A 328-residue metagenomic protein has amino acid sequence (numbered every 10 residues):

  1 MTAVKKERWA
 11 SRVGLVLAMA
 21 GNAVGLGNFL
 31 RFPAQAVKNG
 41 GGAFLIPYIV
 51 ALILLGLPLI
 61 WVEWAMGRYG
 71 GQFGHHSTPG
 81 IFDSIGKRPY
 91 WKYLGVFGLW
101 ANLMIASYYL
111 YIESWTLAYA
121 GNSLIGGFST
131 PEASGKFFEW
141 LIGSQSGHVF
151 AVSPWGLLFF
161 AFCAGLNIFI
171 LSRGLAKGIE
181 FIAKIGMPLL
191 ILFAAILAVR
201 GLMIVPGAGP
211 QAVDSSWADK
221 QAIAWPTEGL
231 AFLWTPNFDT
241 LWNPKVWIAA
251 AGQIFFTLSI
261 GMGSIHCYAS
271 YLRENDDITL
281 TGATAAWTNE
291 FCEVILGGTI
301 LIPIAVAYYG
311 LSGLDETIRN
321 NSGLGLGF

Functional and structural regions predicted by a protein language model:
M1-L30, L59-W64, R68-V96, R273-D277: Membrane-interface "cap" regions at the ends of multi-pass membrane proteins
T2-V13, E180, K184-F328: Membrane-embedded translocation segments of transport machinery
A3-E7, Q35-N39, Y69, G74-F97 (+4 more regions): Inter-helical loop and helix-membrane interface segments of multi-pass membrane transporters/permeases
E7, A36-W64, W155-G156: Extracellular loop-to-transmembrane helix junctions
G14-A51, G229, G263-H266, T281-A283 (+1 more regions): Transmembrane helix-boundary motif of multi-pass solute transporters/channels
L15-N22, Y48-I53, A65, G95-A106 (+4 more regions): Hydrophobic alpha-helical transmembrane segments of multi-pass small-molecule transporters/permeases
Y48-L57, G98-L124, F159-S172, P188-L202 (+1 more regions): Hydrophobic core segments of alpha-helical transmembrane domains in multi-pass membrane transport and ion-translocation
L59-E63, G71, H75, E113 (+2 more regions): Alpha-helical transmembrane segments and their lipid-water interface positions in multi-pass membrane proteins
